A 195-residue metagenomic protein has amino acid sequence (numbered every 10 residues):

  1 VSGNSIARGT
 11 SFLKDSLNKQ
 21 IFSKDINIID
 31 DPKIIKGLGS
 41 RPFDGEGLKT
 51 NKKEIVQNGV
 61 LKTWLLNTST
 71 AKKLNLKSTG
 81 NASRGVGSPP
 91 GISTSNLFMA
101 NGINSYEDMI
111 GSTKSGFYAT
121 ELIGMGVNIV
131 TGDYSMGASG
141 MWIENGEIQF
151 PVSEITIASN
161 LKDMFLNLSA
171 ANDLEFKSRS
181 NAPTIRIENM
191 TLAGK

Functional and structural regions predicted by a protein language model:
V1-L13: Active-site pocket-lining segments that scaffold enzyme catalytic pockets across diverse folds
L13-K195: Dual-mode signal for accessory low-complexity, basic/Gly-rich regions
